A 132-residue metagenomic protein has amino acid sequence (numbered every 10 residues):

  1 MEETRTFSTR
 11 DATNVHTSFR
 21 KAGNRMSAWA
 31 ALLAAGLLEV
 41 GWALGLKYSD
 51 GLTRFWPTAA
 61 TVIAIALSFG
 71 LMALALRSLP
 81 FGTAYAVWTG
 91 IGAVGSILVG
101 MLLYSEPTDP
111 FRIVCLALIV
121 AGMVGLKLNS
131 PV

Functional and structural regions predicted by a protein language model:
E2-V132: Polytopic alpha-helical membrane proteins, predominantly small-molecule transporters/carriers
